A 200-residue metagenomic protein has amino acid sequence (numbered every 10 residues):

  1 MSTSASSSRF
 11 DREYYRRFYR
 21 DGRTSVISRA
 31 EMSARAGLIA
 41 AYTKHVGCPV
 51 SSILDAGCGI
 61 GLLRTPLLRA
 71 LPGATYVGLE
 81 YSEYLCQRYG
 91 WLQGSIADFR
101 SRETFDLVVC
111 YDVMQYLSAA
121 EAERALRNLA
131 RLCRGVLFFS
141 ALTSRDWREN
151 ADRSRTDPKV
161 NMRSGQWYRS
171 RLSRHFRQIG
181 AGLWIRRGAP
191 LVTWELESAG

Functional and structural regions predicted by a protein language model:
M1-E103, L117-R124, N128-R131, G135-G200: Class I (Rossmann-like) S-adenosyl-L-methionine-dependent methyltransferase catalytic domain, capturing the SAM-binding
V109: A conserved beta-strand element that flanks and buttresses the S-adenosyl-L-methionine
D112-Y116: Short catalytic micro-motifs in class I SAM-dependent methyltransferases
